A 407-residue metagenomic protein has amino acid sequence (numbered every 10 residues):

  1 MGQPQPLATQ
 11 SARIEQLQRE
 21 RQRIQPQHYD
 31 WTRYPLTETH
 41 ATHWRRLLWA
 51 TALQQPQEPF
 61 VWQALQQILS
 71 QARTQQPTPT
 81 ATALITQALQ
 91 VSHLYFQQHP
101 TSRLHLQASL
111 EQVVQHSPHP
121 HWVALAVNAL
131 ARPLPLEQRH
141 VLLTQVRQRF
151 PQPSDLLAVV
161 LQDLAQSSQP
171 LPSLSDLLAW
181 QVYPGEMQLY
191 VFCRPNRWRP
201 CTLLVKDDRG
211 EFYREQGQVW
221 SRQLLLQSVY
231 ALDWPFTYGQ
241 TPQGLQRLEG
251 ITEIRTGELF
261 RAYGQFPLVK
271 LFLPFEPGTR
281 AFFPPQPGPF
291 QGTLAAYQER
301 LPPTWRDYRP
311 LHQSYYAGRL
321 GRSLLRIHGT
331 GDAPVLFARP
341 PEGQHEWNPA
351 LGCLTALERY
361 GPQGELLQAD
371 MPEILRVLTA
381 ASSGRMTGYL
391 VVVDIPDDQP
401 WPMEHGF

Functional and structural regions predicted by a protein language model:
G2-T86, Q90-Q98, V113-Q344, Q363-Y389 (+1 more regions): Cell wall/extracellular polymer interaction/catalysis modules
H99-H105: Elongated alpha-helical scaffolds that mediate protein-protein interactions in large eukaryotic proteins, primarily
S323, E346-E358: Active-site nucleophilic cysteine motif
